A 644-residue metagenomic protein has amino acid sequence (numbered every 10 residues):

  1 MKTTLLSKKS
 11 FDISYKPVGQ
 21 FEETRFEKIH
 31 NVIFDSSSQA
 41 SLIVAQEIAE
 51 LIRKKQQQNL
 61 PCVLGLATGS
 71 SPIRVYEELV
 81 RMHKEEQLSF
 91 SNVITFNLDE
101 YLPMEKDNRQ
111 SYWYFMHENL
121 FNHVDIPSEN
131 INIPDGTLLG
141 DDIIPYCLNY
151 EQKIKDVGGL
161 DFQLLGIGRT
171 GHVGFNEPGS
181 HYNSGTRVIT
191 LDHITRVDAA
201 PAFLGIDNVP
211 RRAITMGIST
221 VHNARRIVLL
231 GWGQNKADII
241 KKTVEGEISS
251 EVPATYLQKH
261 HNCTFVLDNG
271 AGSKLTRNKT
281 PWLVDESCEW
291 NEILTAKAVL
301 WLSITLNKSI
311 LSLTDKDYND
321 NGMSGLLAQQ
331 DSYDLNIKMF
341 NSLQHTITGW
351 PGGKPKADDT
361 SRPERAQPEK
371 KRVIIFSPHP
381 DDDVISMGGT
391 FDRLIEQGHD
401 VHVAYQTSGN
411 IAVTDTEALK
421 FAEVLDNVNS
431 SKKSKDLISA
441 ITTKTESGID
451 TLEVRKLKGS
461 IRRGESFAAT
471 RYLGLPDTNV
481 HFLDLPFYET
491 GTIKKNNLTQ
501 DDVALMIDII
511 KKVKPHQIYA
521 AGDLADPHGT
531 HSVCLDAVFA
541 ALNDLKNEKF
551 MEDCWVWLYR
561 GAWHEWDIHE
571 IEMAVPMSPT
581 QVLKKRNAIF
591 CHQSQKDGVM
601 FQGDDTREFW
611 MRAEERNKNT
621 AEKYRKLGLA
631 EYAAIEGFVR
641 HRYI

Functional and structural regions predicted by a protein language model:
M1-V63, D359-T360, Q367: N-terminal glycine-/serine-/threonine-rich phosphate-binding loop
K2-S7, E27-K28, D35, Q39-A40 (+2 more regions): Conserved phosphate- and dinucleotide-binding cores of soluble alpha/beta proteins, encompassing both enzyme active
K54-E85: Glycine-rich N-terminal segment of FAD-binding domains in flavoprotein oxidoreductases, spanning the beta-loop-helix
K55-L60, K155-G159, D508-H516, A521: Glycine-rich phosphate-binding loop signature in dinucleotide/nucleotide-binding domains
V63, I94, D161-F162, R226 (+2 more regions): Structural motif
V75-M82, G174-G185, H528-D544: Short Gly/Thr/Asp-enriched flexible loops that form oxyanion-binding sites at enzyme active sites
N92-E100, T264-N269, H402-T407: Short internal beta-strands
L138-D141, L306-P380, V384-E552, L558 (+6 more regions): Active-site beta-strand->loop->alpha-helix modules in alpha/beta enzyme cores, enriched in Gly/His/Asp(Glu)
